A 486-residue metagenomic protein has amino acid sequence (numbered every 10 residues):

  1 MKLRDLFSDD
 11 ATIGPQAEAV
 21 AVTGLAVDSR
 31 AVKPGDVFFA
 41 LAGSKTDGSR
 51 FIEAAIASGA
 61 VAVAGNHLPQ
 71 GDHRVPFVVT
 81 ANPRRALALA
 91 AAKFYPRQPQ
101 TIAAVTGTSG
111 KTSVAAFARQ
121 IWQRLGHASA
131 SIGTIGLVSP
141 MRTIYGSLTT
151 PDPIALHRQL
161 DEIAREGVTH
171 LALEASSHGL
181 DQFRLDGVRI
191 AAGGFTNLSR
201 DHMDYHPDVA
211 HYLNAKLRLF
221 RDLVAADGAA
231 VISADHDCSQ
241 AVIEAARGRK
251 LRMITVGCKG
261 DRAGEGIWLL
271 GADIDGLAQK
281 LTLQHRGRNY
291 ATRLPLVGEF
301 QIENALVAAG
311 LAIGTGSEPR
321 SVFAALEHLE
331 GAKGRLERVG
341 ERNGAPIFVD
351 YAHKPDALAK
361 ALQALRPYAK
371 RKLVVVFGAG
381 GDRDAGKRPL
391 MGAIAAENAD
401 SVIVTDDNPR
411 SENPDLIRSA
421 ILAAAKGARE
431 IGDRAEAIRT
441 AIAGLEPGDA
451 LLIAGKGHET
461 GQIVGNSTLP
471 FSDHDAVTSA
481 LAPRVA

Functional and structural regions predicted by a protein language model:
M1-K93, D237, W268-A272, A291 (+4 more regions): N-terminal leader/targeting and accessory segments in enzymes
L6, D36, A55, A90 (+13 more regions): Residue-level signal for inorganic ion chemistry
T12, H73-A81, I144-S147, K250-M253 (+2 more regions): Active-site regions of enzymes building and remodeling cell-envelope glycoconjugates
G43-T46, G331-G334, D356-K426, R434 (+2 more regions): Active-site beta-alpha connecting loops in nucleotide-dependent enzymes
V61, A191, D400: Receiver (REC) domain switch/active-site residues of two-component response regulators
G65, P69-H73, E166, D181 (+3 more regions): Acidic, Mg2+-coordinating active-site environments of NTP-dependent enzymes
A86-A234, Q240-L251, A369, V485: Phosphate-binding loop of NTP-binding sites
A450-P483: Glycine/aspartate-rich loop-and-adjacent alpha/beta segment that forms the canonical ThDP
